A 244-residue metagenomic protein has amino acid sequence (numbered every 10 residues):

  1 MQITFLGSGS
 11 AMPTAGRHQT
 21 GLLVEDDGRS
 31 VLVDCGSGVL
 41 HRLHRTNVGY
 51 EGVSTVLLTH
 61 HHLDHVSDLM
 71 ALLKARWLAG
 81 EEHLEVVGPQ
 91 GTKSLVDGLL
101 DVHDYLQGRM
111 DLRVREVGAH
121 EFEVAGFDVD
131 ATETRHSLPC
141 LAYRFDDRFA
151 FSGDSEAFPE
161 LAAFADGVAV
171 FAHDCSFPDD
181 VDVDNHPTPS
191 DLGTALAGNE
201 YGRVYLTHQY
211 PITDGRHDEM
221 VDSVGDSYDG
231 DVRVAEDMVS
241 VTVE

Functional and structural regions predicted by a protein language model:
M1-Q2, D27, D68, L100-D101 (+2 more regions): Haloarchaeal acidic low-complexity proteome signature biased toward cell-envelope/secretome components but also
M1-T46, C140-G153, V170: Conserved beta-strand hairpin/beta-sheet module of binuclear metal-dependent hydrolase folds, prominently
I3, L22, D34, L43 (+9 more regions): Divalent metal-coordination and catalytic microenvironments
L32-G36, V53-D64, P89, F149-G153 (+3 more regions): Active-site neighborhood of phospho(di)ester-bond hydrolases with catalytic His/Asp-centered motifs
S37-V87, A169: Active-site metal-binding motif and surrounding structural segment of the metallo-beta-lactamase
L43, L69-L72, V96-L99, L161 (+1 more regions): Hydrophobic packing residues within well-ordered alpha-helices of enzyme cores
L84-E85, P89-P139: Metallo-beta-lactamase
F158-S240: Cap/insert and terminal regions of metallo-dependent hydrolase folds
